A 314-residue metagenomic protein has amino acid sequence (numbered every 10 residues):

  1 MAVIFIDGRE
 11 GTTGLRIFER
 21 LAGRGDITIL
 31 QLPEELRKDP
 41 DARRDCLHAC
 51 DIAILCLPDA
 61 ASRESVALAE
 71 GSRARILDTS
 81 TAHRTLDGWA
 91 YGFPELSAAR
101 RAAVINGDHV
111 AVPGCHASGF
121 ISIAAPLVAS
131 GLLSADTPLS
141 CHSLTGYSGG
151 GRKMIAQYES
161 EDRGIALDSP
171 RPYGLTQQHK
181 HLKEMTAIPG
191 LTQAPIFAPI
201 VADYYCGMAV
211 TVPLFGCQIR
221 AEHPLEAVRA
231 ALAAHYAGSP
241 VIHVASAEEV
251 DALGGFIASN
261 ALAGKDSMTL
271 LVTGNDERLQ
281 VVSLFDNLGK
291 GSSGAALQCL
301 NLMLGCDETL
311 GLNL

Functional and structural regions predicted by a protein language model:
M1-Y173, T273-N275: N-terminal Rossmann-like NAD(P) cofactor-binding subdomain of oxidoreductases, focused on the glycine-rich
F5-G14, P40, H48, A125 (+2 more regions): Active-site-lining helix/loop region of Rossmann-like oxidoreductase modules
R24, T28, S72, T192-P195 (+2 more regions): Secondary-structure boundary/capping positions in well-ordered alpha/beta enzyme cores
D26, A90, P138, A194 (+3 more regions): A residue-level signal for beta-strand positions that form part of recognition/binding surfaces within mature
A111-S122, Y173-L182, L288-L297: A glycine-rich, Thr/Ser-enriched phosphate-binding loop motif common to dinucleotide/cofactor-binding enzymes
P213-L314: C-terminal active-site/capping subdomain that shapes the small-molecule cofactor and substrate pocket of enzyme
